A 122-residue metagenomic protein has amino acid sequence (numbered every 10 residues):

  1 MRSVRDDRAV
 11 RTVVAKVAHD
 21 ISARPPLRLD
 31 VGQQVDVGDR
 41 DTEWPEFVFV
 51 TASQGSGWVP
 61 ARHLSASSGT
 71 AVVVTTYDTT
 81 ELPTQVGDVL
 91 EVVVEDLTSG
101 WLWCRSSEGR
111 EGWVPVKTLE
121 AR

Functional and structural regions predicted by a protein language model:
M1-R122: Src homology 3 (SH3)-mediated interaction modules
